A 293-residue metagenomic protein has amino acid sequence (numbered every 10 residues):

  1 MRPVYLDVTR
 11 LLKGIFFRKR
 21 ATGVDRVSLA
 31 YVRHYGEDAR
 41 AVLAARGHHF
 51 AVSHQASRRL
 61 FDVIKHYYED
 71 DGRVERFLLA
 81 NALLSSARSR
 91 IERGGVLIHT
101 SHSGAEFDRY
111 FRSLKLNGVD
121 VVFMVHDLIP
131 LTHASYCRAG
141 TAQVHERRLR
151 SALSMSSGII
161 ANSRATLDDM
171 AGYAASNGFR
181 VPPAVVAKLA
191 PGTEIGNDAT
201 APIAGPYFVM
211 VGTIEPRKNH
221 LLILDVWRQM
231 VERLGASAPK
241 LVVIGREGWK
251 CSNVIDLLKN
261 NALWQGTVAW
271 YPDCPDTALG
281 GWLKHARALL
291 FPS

Functional and structural regions predicted by a protein language model:
M1-S293: Carbohydrate transferase catalytic cores enriched for Leloir-type hexosyltransferases
